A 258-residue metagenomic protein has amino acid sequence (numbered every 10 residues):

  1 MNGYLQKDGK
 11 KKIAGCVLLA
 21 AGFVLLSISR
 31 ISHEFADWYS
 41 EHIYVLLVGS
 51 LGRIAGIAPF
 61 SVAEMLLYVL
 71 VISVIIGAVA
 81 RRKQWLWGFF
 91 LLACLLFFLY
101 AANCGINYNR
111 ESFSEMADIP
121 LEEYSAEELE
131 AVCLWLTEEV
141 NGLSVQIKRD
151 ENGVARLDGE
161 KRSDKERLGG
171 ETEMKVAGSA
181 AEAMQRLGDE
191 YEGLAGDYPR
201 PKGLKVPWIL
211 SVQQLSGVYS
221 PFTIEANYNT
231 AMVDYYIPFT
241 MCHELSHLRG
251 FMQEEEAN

Functional and structural regions predicted by a protein language model:
G3-V17: N-terminal membrane topogenic signal
I13-G22, F89-F97: Hydrophobic alpha-helical membrane-interfacial segments at the cytosolic entry of transmembrane helices
A20-V79: Membrane-embedded alpha-helical segments of integral membrane proteins
P59, Y236-N258: Active-site recognition of the HExxH zinc-binding catalytic motif
L67, I72-E115: Transmembrane alpha-helices and immediately adjacent membrane-cytoplasm interface residues in multi-pass integral
N107-A183: Membrane-interface segments at or immediately adjacent to transmembrane helices that form the boundary between
V140, S144-I147, E151, M184-Y191 (+3 more regions): Sec/Tat-exported extracytoplasmic proteins
E151-T230, D234: Auxiliary, metal-adjacent structural segments of Zn-dependent hydrolase domains
